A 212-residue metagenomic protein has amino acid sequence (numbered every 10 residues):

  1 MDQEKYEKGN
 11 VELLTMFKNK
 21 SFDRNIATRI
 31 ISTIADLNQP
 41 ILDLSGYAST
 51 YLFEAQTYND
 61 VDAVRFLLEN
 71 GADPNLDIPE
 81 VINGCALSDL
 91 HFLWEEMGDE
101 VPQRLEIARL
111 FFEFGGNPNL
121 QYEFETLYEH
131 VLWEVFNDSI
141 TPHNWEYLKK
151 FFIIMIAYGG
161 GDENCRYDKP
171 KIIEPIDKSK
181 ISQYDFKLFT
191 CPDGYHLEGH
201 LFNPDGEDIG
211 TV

Functional and structural regions predicted by a protein language model:
K5-K18, P40-E54, L76-E96, L120-S139 (+1 more regions): Ankyrin-repeat boundary/"N-cap" motif
K20-R29: Helix-turn-helix repeat elements of alpha-solenoid scaffolds
T28-P40, R65-D73, I107-N117, F152-D162: Ankyrin repeat domain, specifically the short helix-to-loop turn at the C-terminus of the second helix of each repeat
D99-R104, W145-E146: Short, solvent-exposed loop/turn segments at conserved positions within beta-propeller repeat blades
D138-S139, W145, F152, G161: Solenoidal tandem-repeat scaffolds enriched in leucines and small polar residues
L197-L201, D208-T211: Short linear proline/tyrosine/threonine-rich motifs used for host-factor recruitment and membrane trafficking/assembly
